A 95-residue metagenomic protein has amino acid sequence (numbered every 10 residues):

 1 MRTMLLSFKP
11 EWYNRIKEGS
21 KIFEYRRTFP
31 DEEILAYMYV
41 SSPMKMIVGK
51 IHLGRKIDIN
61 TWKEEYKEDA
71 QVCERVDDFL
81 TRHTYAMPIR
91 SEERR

Functional and structural regions predicted by a protein language model:
M1-R95: Structured alpha/beta reader/binder surfaces that contact nucleic acids or chromatin modification marks
